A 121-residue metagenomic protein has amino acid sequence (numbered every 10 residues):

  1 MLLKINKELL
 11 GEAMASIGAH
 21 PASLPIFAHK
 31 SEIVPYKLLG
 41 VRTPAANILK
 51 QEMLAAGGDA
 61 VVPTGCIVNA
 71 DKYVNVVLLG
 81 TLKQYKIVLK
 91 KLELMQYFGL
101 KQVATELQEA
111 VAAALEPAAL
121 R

Functional and structural regions predicted by a protein language model:
M1-L24: An N-terminal amphipathic alpha-helical segment
H20-K30, A60-D71: Short, flexible, solvent-exposed loop/turn segments with mixed acidic/basic and small polar residues
I26-V41: Short glycine-/aliphatic-rich beta-strand segments at the starts of folded cytosolic domains
P44-A45: Phosphorylation-prone, low-complexity intrinsically disordered regions
K50: A contiguous loop/helix-start segment that scaffolds small-molecule binding in enzyme catalytic cores
M53: Conserved, mostly hydrophobic/aromatic
V68-Q84: A generic structural motif
L82-R121: Non-catalytic propeptide/linker segments at domain boundaries
